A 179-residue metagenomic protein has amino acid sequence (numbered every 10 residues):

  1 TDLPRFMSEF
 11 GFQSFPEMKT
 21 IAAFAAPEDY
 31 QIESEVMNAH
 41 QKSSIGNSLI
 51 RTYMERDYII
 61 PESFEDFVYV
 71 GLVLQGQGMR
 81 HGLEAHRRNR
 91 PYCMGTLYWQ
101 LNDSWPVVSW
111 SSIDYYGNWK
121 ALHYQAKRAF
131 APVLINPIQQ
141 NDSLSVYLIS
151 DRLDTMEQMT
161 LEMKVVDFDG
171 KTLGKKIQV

Functional and structural regions predicted by a protein language model:
T1-E157, L173: Substrate-binding clefts and catalytic carboxylate motifs of secreted carbohydrate-active enzymes
Q158-V179: Intrinsically disordered, low-complexity Pro/Gly/Ser/Thr-rich segments with frequent PxxP/GP/PP motifs and embedded
